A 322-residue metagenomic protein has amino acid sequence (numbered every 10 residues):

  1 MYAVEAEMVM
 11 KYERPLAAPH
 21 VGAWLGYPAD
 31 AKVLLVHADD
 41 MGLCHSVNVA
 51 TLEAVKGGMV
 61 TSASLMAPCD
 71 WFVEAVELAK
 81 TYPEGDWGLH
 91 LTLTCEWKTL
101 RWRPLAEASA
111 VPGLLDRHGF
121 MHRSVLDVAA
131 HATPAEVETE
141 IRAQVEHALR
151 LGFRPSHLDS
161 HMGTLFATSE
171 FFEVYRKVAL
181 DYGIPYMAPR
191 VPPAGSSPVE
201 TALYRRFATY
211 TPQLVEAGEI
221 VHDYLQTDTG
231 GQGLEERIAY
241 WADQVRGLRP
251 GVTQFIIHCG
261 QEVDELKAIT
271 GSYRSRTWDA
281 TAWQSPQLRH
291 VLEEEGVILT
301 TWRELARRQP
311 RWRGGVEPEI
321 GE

Functional and structural regions predicted by a protein language model:
M1-L35: N-terminal pre-catalytic segment of deacetylase/amide-hydrolase enzymes
L25-K98: Active-site beta->alpha N-cap acidic-glycine motif
V33-L35, V60-S64, E84-H90, P155-D159 (+4 more regions): Structural preference for beta-strand elements that scaffold enzyme active sites
D39-M41, M66-P68, H90-E96, H161-G163 (+4 more regions): Active-site beta-loop-alpha junctions enriched in small/polar residues
T51-G57, F72-D86, R103-D116, L149-R150 (+3 more regions): Acidic (Asp/Glu)-rich catalytic clusters
W102-A129, S272-R274: Active-site gating loops and adjacent loop-to-helix segments of metal-dependent hydrolytic enzymes
P134-E219, G231-R237, R246: Catalytic domains of cell-wall/extracellular-matrix polysaccharide-remodeling enzymes, centered on de-N-acetylation
Y186-M187, I269-E322: C-terminal domain-boundary segment and adjacent tail
